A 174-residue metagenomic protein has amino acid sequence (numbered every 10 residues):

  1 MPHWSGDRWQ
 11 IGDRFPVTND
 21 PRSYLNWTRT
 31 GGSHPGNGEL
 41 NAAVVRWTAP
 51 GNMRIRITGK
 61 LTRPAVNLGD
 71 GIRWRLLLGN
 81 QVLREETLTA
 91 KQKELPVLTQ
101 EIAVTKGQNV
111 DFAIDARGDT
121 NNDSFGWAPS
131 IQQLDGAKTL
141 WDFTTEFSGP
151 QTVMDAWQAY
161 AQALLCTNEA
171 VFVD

Functional and structural regions predicted by a protein language model:
M1-Q151: Gly-Asp-aromatic-enriched flexible segments
T144-D174: Substrate/cofactor-recognition hotspot
